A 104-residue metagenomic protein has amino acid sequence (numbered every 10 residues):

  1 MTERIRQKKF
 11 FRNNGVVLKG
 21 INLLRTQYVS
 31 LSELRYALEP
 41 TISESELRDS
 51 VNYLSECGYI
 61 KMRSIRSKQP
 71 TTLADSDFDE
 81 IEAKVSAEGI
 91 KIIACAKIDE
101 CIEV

Functional and structural regions predicted by a protein language model:
M1-G20: Short alpha-helical segments that sit at the start of domains
M1-R6, S32-R35, I102-V104: Defense-system signaling and execution modules centered on TIR/cGAS-STING-like, death/scaffold domains and their
K8, T41-C57, K61-S64, E80: Short amphipathic alpha-helical interaction segments
K19-T26, K97: Short, locally clustered residues in the helix-turn-helix/winged-helix DNA-binding domain
L31-E44: Short helix-coil junctions and helix-kink-helix linkers
R63-R66, D75: Acidic, low-complexity, intrinsically disordered interaction modules
L73-V104: Short, amphipathic alpha-helical interaction segments positioned at domain boundaries
